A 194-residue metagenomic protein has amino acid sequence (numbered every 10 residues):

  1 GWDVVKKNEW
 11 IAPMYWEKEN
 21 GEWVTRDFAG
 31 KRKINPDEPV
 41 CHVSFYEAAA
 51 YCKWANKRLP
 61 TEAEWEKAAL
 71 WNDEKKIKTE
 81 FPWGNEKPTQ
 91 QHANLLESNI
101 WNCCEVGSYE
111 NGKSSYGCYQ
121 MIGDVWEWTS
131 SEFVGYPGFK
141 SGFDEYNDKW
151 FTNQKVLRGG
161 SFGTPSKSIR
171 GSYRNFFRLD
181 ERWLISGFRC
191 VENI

Functional and structural regions predicted by a protein language model:
G1-G171: Functional-site microenvironments in short loops/helix caps that host divalent-cation chemistry
Y119, E181-L184: Short glycine/proline-enriched turns and hinge-like loops at secondary-structure junctions
E145-K149, N175-R182: Short proline/glycine-enriched turn/loop segments at secondary-structure junctions
S168-R170, R174, L179, G187: Extended interaction regions within the primary functional domain
L184-I194: Short, structured beta-strand segments at or near domain termini in extracellular proteins/domains
